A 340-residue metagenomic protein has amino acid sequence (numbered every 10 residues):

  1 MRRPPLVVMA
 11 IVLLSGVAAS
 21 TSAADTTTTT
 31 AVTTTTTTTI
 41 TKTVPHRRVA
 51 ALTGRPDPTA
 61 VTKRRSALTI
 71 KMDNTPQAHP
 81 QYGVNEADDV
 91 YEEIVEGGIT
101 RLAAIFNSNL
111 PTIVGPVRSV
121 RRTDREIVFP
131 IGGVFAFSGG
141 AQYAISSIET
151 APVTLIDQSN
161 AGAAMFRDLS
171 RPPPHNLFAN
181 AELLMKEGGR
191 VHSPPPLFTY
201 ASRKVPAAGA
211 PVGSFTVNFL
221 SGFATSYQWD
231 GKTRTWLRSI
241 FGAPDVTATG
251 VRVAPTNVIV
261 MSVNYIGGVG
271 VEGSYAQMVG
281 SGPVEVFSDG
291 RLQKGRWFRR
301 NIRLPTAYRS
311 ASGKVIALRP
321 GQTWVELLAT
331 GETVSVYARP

Functional and structural regions predicted by a protein language model:
M1-V8: Bacterial N-terminal signal peptides that target proteins for export
V8-G16: Bacterial N-terminal signal peptides
S15-T35: C-terminal region of N-terminal signal peptides and the immediate post-cleavage residues of exported proteins
V32, T37-D89, E96-P340: A surface/extracellular/periplasmic glyco- and lipid-processing/surface-interacting theme
